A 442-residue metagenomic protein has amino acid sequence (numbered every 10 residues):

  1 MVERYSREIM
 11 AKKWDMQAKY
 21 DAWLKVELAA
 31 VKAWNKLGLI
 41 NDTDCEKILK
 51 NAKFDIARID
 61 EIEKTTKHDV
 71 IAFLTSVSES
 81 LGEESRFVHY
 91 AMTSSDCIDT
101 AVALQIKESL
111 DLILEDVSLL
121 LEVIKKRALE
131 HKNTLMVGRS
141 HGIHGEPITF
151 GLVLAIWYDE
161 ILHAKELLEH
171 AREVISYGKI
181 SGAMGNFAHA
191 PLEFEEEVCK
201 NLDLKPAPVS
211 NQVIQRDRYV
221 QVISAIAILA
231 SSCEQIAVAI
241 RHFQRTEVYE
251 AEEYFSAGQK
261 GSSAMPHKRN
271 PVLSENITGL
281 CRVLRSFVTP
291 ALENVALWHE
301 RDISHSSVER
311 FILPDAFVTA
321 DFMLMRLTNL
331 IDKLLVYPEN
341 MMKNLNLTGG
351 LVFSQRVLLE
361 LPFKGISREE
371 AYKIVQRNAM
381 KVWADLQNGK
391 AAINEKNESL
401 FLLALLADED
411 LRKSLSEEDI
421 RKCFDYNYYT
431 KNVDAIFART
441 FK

Functional and structural regions predicted by a protein language model:
M1-F187, L192-E197, P206, Q259-S262 (+5 more regions): A helix-coil-helix interface module used to build multimeric assemblies and to scaffold catalytic/cofactor sites
A11-D15, R58-D60, Q259-G279, R301-D315 (+4 more regions): Short beta-alpha connecting loops at secondary-structure transitions that line or flank enzyme active sites
V31-A33, I106-V117, I226-Q235, I240 (+1 more regions): Alpha-helical support elements that line or immediately flank enzyme active sites and cofactor-binding pockets
L129-G151, E250-K268, H299-V308, D332-V352: Glycine-rich cofactor-pocket loops
N186, P206-V213, M342, G350 (+1 more regions): A structural signal for small-residue-enriched, beta-sheet-centric alpha/beta enzyme cores and oligomeric scaffold folds
E195-V288: Acidic, glycine-rich loop-and-beta core segments that form the ion-binding/anion-interacting portion of active sites
A257, V375-M380: Active/binding-pocket-proximal capping segment
V283-I366, I374: Long, amphipathic alpha-helical stalk/connector segments used for oligomerization, subunit docking, or mechanical
